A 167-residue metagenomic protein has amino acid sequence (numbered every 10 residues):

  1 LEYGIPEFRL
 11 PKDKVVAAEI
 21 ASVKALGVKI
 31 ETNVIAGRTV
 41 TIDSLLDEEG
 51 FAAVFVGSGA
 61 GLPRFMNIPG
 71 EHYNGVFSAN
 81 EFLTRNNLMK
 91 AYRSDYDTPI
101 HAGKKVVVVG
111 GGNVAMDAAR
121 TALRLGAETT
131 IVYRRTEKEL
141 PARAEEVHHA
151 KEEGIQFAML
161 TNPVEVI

Functional and structural regions predicted by a protein language model:
L1-G4, H72: Gly-rich Lys/Arg/Thr-decorated short loops/hinges at beta-loop-alpha junctions or inter-strand turns that position
G4-L10: Short glycine-enriched, charge-decorated loop/helix-capping segments at active-site entrances that position
V16-F65, E71, F77, E81 (+3 more regions): A Rossmann-like FAD-binding core segment of flavoenzymes
G110-G112: Glycine-rich Rossmann-fold phosphate-binding loop(s) that bind the pyrophosphate of adenine dinucleotide cofactors
A115-M116: N-terminal Rossmann-fold NAD(P) dinucleotide-binding loop
A119, L123: Gly/Ala-rich phosphate-binding loop of Rossmann-like dinucleotide-binding domains, activating on the conserved
